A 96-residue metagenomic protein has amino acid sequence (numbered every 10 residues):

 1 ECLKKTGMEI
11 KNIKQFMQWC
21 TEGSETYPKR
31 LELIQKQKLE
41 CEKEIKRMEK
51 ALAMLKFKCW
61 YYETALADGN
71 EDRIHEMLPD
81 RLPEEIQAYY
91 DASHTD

Functional and structural regions predicted by a protein language model:
E1-D96: Arg/Lys-rich, alpha-helical DNA-contact motif
